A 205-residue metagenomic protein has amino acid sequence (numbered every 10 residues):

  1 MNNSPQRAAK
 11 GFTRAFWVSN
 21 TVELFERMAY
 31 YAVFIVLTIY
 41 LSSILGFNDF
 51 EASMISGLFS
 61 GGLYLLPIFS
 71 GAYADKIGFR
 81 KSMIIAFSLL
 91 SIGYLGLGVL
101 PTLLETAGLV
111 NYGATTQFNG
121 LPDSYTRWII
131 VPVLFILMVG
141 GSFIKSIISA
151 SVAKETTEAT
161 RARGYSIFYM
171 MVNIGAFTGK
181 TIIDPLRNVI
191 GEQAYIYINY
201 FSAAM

Functional and structural regions predicted by a protein language model:
I35-E51, N188: Short amphipathic helix-loop junctions that connect adjacent transmembrane helices in Major Facilitator Superfamily/SLC
D49-F50, E158-F168, Y195: Loop-to-transmembrane helix entry/capping segments in MFS-fold secondary transporters and related SLC/MFSD carriers
G57-A72: Central cavity-lining transmembrane alpha-helices of secondary-active solute carriers, predominantly the Major
L63, A162-R187, A203-M205: Glycine-rich segments within core transmembrane alpha-helices of 12-TM secondary carriers
S88-Y125: C-terminal ends and interior cores of transmembrane alpha-helices in multi-pass membrane transporters/permeases
V131, I196-M205: Symmetry-related core transmembrane helices of the 12-TM Major Facilitator Superfamily/SLC fold
F143-T156: Intracellular juxtamembrane helix-capping segments at the cytosolic ends of symmetry-related transmembrane helices
